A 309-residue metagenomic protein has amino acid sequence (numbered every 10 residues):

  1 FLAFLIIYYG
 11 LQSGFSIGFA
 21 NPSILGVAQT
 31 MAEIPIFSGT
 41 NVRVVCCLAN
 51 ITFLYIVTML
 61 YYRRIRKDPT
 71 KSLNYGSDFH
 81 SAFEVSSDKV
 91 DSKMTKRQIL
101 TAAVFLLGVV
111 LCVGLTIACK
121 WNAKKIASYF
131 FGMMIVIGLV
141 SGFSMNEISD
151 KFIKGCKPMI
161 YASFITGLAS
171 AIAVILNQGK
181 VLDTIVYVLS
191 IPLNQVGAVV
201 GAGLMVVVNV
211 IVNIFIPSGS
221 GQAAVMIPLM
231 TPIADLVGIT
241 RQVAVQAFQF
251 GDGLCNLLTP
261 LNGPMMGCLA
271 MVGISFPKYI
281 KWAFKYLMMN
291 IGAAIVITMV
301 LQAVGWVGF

Functional and structural regions predicted by a protein language model:
F1-A32, F215-Q249, V272: Hydrophobic transmembrane alpha-helices that form the pore/transport pathway of multi-pass ion and small-solute
F1-S13, G39-R43, L48, A198-N213 (+1 more regions): Alpha-helical transmembrane segments of multi-pass membrane proteins
S13-G14, C46-L54, G108-C112, N209 (+1 more regions): Alpha-helical transmembrane segments of multipass membrane proteins
G18-V45, S81, D235-V243, G263-F309: Transmembrane alpha-helical segments and their short flanking loops that form helix-hairpins/helix-helix interfaces
T40-K151, M271, W306-F309: Long, contiguous bundles of hydrophobic transmembrane helices that form the permeation core of multi-pass
S141-I160, F276-W282: Hydrophobic, small-residue-rich membrane helices and short re-entrant helix-turn-helix hairpins that build
G155-M159, S163, P192-V196, A247 (+3 more regions): Loop-to-transmembrane-helix entry motif
T166-A169, L176, P192-P232, L236-V237 (+1 more regions): Hydrophobic alpha-helical transmembrane segments of multi-pass integral membrane proteins, predominantly secondary
